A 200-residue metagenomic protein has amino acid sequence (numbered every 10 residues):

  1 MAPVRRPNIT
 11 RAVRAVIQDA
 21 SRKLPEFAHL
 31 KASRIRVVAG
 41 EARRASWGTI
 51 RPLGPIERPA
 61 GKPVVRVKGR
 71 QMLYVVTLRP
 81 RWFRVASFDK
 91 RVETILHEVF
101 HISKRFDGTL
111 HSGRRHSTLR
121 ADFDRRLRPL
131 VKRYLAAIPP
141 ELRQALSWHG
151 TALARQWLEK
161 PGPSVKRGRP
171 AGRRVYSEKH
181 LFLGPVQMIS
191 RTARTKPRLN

Functional and structural regions predicted by a protein language model:
A2-P3: N-terminal regulatory modules of eukaryotic gene-expression and nucleic-acid-associated proteins
P7-M72, V76, R105-N200: Metalloprotease/metallohydrolase-associated module, dominated by Zn2+-dependent proteases
R44, W82-V85, H101: A short acidic, glycine/proline-enriched capping/turn motif at secondary-structure boundaries, especially helix N-cap
L78-T94: Short pre-active-site segment immediately N-terminal to the catalytic Zn-binding motif
R91-R105: Active-site recognition of the HExxH zinc-binding catalytic motif
